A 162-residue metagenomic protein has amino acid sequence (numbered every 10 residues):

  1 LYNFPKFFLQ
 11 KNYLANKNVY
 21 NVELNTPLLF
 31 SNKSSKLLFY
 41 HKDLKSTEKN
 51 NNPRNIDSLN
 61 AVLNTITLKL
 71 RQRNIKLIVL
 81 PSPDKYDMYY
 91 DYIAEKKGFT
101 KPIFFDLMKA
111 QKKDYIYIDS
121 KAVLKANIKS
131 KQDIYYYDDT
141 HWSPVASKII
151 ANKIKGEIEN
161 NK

Functional and structural regions predicted by a protein language model:
L1-K162: Extracellular glycan-modifying ectodomains
